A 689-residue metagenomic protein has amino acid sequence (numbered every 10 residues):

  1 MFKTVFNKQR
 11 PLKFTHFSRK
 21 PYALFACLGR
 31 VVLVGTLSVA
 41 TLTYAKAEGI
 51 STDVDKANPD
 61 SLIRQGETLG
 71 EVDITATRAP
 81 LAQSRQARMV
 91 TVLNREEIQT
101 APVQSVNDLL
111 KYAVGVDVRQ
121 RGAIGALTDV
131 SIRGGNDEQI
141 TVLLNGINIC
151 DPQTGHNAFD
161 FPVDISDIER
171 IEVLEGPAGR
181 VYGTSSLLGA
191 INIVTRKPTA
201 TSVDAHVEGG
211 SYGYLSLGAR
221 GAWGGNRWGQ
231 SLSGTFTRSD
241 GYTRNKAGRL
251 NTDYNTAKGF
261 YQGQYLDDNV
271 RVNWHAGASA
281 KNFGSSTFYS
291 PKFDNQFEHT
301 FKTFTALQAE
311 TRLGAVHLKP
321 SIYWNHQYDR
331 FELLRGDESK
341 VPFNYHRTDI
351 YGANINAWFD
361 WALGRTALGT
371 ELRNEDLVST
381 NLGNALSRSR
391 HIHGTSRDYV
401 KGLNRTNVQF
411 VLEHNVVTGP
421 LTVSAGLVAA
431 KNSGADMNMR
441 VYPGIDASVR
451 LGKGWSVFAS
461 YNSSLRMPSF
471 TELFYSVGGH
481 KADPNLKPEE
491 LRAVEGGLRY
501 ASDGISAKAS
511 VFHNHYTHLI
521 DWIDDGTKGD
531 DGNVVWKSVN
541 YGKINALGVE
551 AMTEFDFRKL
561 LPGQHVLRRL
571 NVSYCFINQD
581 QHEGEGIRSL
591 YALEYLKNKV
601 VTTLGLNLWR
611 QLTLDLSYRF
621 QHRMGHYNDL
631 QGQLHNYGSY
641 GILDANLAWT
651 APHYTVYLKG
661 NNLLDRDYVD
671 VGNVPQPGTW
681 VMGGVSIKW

Functional and structural regions predicted by a protein language model:
A47-Q99, N107, D137, R312: Short, acidic, small-residue-rich periplasmic hinge/interaction motif at the N-terminus of Gram-negative outer-membrane
D53-D55, S239-K246, L250-T256, V270-I350: Flexible loop and strand-edge segments within Gram-negative outer membrane beta-barrel domains
N107, K111-I147, D151: Extracytoplasmic beta-strand/coil segments of soluble accessory domains associated with Gram-negative outer-membrane
N148-E175: Short acidic/polar hinge/loop motifs at secondary-structure boundaries that mediate gating or recognition
I165-D204, F555-D556, L561: A beta-strand signature from Gram-negative outer-membrane beta-barrel systems, especially the internal plug domain
A190, T195-W223, G234, R249-D253 (+1 more regions): Short strand-turn segments of transmembrane beta-barrel domains in outer membranes, especially the first one or two
S290-L313, H346-T348, D436, S456 (+3 more regions): Outer-membrane beta-barrel signature, preferentially recognizing the C-terminal barrel domain of Gram-negative
V417-V423, H513-H515, K537-Y627, S686: Gram-negative outer-membrane beta-barrel transporters
